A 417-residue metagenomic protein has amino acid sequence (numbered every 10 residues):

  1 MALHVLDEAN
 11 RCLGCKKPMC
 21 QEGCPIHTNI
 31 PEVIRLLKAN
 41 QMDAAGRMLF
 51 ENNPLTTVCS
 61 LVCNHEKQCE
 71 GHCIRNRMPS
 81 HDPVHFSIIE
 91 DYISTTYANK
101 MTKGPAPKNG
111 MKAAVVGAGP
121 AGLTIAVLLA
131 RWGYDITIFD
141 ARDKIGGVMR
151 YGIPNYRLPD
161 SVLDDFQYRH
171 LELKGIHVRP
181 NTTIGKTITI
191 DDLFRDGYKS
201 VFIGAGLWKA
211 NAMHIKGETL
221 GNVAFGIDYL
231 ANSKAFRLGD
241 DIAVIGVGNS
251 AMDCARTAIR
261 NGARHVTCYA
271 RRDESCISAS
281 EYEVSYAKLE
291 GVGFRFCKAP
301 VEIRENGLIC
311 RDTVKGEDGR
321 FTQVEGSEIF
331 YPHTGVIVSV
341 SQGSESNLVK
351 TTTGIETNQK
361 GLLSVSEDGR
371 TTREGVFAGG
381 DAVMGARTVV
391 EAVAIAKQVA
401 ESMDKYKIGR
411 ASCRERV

Functional and structural regions predicted by a protein language model:
E22, I26-P105, H170, V178-P180 (+1 more regions): Glycine/serine-rich phosphate-binding loop and adjoining beta1-alpha1 elements at the start of nucleotide-handling
A44, P107, K112-V116, D164-K216 (+3 more regions): Feature captures the FAD/FMN-dependent oxidoreductase FAD-binding
P54, G119-P120, K144, G248-S250 (+1 more regions): Residue-level detector of alpha-helix initiation sites
Y92-P107, Y168-K174, V178-K186, K209-N261 (+1 more regions): Glycine-rich dinucleotide-binding loop and its adjacent helix/turn
M111-T137, S250-I259: N-terminal Rossmann-like FAD-binding beta1-loop-alpha1 element of flavoenzymes
D135-I138, R142-E172, V178-R179, A231 (+3 more regions): Rossmann-like dinucleotide-binding cores of NAD(P)H-dependent redox enzymes
T219-G239, R320-A386: FAD-site-proximal beta/loop scaffold in flavoenzymes
C254, A382-K407: A conserved FAD-binding loop/helix module that cradles the flavin
